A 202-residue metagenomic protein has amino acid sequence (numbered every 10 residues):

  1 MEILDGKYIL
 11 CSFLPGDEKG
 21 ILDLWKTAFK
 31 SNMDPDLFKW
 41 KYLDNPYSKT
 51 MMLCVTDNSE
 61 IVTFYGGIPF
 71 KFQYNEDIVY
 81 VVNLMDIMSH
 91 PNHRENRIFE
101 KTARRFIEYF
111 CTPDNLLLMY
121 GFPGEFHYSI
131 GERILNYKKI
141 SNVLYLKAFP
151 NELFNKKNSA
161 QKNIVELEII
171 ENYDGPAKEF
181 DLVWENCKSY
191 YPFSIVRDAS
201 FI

Functional and structural regions predicted by a protein language model:
M1-L4: Basic/polar N-terminal segments that are highly enriched at the extreme N-terminus, encompassing both cleavable
G6-C11, E18-N58, V62-G66, V79 (+3 more regions): Amide-forming acyltransferase catalytic core, primarily the GNAT-like/NAT-type and related acyltransferase folds
L10, Q73, P91-N92, Y191: Generic anion/oxyanion-binding catalytic loop in active/binding sites
F13-G16, L84: Beta-strand-enriched cores of mature, soluble protein domains
P69-K71: A short acidic/small-residue loop/turn micro-motif
N75-Y145: Acyl-donor binding region in acyl/amide transferases
